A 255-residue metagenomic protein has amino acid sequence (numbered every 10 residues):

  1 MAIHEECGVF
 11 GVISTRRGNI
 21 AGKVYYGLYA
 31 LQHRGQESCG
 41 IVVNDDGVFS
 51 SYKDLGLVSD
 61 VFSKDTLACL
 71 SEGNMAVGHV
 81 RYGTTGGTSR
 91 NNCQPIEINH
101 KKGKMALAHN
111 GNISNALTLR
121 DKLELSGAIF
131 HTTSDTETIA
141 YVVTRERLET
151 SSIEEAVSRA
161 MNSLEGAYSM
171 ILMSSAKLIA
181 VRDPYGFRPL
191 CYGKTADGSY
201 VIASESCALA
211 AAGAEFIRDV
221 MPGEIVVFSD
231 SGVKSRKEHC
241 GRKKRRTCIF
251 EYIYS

Functional and structural regions predicted by a protein language model:
M1-S255: Conserved short alpha-helical segments that host acidic/polar catalytic motifs at enzyme active sites
